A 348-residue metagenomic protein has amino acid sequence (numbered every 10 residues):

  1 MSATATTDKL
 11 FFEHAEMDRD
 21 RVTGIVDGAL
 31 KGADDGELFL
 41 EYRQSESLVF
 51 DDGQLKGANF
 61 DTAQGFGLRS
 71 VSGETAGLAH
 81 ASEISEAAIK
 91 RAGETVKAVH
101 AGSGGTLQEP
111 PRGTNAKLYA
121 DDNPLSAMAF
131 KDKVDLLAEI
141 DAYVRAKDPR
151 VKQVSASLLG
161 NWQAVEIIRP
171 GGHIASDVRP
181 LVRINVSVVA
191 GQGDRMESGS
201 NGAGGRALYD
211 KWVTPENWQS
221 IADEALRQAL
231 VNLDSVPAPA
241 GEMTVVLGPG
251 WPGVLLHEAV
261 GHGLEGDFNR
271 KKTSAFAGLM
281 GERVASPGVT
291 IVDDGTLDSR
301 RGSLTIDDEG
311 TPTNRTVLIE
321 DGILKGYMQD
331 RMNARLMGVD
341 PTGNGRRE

Functional and structural regions predicted by a protein language model:
M1-E348: N-terminal small-residue-enriched
